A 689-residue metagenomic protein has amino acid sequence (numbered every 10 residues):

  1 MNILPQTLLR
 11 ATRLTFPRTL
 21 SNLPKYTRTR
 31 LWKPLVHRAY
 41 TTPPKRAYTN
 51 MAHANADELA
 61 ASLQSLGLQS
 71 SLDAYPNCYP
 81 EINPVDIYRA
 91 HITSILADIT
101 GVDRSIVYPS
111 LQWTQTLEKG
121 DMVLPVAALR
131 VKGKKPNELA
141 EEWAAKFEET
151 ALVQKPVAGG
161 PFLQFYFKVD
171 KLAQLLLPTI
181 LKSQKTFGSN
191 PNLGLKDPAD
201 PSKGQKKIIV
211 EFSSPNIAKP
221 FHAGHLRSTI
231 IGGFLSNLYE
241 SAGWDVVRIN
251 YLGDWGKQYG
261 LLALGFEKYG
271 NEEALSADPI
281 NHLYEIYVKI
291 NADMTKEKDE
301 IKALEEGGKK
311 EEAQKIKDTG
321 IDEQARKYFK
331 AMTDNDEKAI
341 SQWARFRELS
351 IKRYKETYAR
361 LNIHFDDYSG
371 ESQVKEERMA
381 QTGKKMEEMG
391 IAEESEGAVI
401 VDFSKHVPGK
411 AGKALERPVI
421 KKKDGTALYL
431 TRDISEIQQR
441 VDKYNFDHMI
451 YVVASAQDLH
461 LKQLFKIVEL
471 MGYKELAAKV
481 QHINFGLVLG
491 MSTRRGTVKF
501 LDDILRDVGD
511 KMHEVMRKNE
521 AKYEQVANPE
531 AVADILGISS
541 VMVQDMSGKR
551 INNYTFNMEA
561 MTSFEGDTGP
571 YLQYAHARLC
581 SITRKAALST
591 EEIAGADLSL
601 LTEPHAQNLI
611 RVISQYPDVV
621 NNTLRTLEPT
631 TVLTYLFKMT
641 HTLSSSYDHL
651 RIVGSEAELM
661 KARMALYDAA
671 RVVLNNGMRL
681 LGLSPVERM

Functional and structural regions predicted by a protein language model:
M1-M51: N-terminal mitochondrial targeting presequence
N2, Y40-L175, L181-Q184, N192-M689: Non-catalytic interaction-recognition regions
